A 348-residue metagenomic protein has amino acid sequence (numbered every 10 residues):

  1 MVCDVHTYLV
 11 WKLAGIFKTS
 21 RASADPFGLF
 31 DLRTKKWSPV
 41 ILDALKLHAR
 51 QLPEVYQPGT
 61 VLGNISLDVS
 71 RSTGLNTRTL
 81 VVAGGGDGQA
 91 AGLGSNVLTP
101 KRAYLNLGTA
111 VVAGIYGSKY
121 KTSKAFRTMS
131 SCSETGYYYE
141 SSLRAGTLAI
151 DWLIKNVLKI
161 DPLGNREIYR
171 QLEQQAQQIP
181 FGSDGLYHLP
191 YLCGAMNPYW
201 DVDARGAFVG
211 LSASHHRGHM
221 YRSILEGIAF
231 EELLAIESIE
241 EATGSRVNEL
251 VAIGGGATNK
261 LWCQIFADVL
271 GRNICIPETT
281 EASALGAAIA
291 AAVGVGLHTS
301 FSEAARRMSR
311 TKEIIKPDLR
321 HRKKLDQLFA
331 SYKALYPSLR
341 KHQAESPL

Functional and structural regions predicted by a protein language model:
M1-K18, G28-P39, D43-K46, L67-I253 (+1 more regions): Active-site core segments that coordinate phosphate-bearing ligands/cofactors across diverse enzyme families
D25: Active-site-proximal beta-alpha loop/turn segments in soluble metabolic enzymes
R33-T34, P58-L62: Short beta-strand to alpha-helix junction loop
L45-Q57: A conserved helix-loop-beta module that forms one wall/lid of the active-site cleft in ATP-utilizing catalytic domains
